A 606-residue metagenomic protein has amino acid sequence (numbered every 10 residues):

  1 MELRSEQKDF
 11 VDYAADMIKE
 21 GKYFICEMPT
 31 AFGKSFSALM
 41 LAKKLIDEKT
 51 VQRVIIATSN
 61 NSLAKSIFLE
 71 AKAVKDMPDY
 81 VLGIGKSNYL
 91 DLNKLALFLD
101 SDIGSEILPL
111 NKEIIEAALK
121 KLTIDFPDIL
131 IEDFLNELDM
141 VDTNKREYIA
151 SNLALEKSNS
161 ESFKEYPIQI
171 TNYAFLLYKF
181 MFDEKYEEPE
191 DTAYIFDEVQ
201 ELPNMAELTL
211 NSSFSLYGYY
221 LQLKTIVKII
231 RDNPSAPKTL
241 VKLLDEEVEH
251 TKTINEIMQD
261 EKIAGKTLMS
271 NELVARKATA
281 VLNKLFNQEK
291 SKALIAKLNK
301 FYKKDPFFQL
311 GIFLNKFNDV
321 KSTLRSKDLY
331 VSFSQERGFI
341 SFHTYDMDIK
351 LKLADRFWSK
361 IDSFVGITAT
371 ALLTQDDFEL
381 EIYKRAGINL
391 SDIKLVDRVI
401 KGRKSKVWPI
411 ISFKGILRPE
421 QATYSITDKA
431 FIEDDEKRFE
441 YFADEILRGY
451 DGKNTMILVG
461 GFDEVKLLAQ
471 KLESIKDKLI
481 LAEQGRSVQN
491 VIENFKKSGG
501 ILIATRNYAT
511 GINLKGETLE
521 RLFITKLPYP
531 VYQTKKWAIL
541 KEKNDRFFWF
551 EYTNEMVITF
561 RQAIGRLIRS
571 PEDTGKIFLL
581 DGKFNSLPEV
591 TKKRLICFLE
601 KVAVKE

Functional and structural regions predicted by a protein language model:
M1-E27: Conserved pre-motif I regulatory segment
E20-M40: Walker A/P-loop
V51-P167, D245, A293-A296, W537: A substrate-engagement module of RecA-like helicase motors
S62-K65, L69, Y148-K292, A369-I388 (+2 more regions): Signature of the SF2 helicase/ATPase Hel1-core->accessory helical subdomain module
N144-K164, F182-Y186, N287-K414, A482-V488 (+1 more regions): A contiguous, basic/glycine-rich beta-loop/short-helix subdomain that forms a polymer-engagement track
K414-I432, G485-N585: Conserved RecA-like P-loop NTPase helicase motor core
R418-G460: Conserved interdomain hinge at the start of the Helicase C-terminal
V459-Q484: Conserved helicase motor "Helicase C" RecA-like lobe of SF1/SF2 P-loop NTPases
